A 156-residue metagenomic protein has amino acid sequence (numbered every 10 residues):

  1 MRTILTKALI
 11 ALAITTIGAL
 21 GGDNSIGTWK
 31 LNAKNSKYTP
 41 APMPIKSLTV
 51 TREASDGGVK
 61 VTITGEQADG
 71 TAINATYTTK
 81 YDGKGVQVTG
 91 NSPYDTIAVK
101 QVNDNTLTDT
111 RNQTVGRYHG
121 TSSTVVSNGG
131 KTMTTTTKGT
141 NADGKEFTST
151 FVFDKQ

Functional and structural regions predicted by a protein language model:
M1-L9: Bacterial N-terminal signal peptides that target proteins for export
I4, T16-I17, V125: N-terminal compositionally biased, intrinsically disordered segments and leader/signal-like regions
A8-A11, N128: Intrinsically disordered and other compositionally biased segments
A11-G21: Hydrophobic h-region of N-terminal signal peptides that target proteins for export in Gram-negative bacteria
L20-Q156: Hydrophobic small-molecule pocket/channel-lining residues, especially in calycin-type beta-barrels
